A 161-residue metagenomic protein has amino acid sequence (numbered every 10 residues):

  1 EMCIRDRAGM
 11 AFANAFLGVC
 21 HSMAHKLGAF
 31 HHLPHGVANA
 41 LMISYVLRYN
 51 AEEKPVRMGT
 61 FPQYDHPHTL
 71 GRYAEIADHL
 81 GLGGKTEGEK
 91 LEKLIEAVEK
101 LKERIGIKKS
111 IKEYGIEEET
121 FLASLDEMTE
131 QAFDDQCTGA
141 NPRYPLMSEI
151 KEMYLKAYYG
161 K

Functional and structural regions predicted by a protein language model:
M2-C3: Short, small-residue-biased leader/transition segments that mark boundaries at the very start of proteins
D6-R7, G28, L47-R48, E52 (+2 more regions): Amphipathic alpha-helical core segments of compact helical bundles
R7-N39, D134-A140: Glycine-rich phosphate/pyrophosphate-binding beta-alpha loops
G18, E99-I107, E127-F133: Short acidic alpha-helix initiation/capping motifs at coil-to-helix transition points, especially at protein N-termini
S22-H25, L41-M42, K93-E96, A123 (+2 more regions): Amphipathic alpha-helical interaction segments
H25, S44-R48, D78, E130 (+1 more regions): Generic alpha-helical structural context detector
L33, V37-T120: Gly/Pro-rich interdomain helix-loop hinge
T120-K161: Short, amphipathic C-terminal "tail helix"
